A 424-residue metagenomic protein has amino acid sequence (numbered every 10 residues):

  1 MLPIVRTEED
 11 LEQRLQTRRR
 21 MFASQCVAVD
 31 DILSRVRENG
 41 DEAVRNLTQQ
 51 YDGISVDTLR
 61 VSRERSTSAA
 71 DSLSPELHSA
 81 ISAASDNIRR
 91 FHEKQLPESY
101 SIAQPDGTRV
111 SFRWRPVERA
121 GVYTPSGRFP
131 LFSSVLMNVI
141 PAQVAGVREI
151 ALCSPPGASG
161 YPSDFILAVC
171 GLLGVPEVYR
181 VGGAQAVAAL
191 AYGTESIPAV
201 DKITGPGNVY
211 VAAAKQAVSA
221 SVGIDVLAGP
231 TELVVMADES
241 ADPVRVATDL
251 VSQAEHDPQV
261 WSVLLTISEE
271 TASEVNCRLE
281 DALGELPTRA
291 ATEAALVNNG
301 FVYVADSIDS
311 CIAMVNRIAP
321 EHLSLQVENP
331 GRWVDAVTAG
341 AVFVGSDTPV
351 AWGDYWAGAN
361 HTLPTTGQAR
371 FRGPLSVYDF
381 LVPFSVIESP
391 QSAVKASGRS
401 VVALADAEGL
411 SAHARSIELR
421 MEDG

Functional and structural regions predicted by a protein language model:
M1-E118: N-terminal Rossmann-like NAD(P)+-binding subdomain of aldehyde/semialdehyde dehydrogenases
L2-T7, E177-G182, V302-S307: Short acidic-hydrophobic, aromatic-tinged amphipathic segments that line or gate anion-handling sites
P97-I102, G223, V260-L265, E285-L296 (+3 more regions): Flexible, glycine/charged-enriched surface loops at secondary-structure junctions
I102-A168: Conserved small-residue-rich beta-alpha loop and adjacent elements that most often cradle the phosphate/pyrophosphate
G174-W261: Conserved NAD(P)+-binding/catalytic subdomain of aldehyde/semialdehyde dehydrogenases
V226-N298, V302: A conserved active-site cap/scaffold subdomain adjacent to cofactor or substrate pockets
I308, N316-G424: C-terminal core of ALDH-fold dehydrogenases
